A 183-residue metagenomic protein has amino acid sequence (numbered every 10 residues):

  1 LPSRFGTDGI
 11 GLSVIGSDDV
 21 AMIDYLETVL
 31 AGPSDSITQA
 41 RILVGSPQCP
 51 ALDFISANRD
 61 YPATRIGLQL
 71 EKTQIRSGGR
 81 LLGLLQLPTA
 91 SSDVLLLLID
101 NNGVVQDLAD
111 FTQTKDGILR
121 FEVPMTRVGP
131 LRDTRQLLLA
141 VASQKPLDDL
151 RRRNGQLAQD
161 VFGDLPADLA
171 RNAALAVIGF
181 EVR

Functional and structural regions predicted by a protein language model:
L1-R183: Secretory-pathway glycoprotein ectodomains that are cysteine- and/or Ser/Thr/Pro-rich
